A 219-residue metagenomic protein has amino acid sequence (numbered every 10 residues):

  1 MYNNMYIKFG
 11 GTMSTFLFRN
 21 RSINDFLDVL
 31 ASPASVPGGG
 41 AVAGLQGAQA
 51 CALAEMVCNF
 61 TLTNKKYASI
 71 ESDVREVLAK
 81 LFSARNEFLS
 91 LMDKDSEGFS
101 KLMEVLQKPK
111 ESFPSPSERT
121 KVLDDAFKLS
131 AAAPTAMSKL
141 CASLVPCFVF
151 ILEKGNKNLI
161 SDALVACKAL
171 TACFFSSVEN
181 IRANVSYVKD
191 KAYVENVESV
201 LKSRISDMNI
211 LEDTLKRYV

Functional and structural regions predicted by a protein language model:
M1-T12: Short, Lys/Arg-enriched N-terminal segments with co-localized hydrophobic residues within the first ~10-30 amino acids
F18-V36: Short, hydrophobic/aliphatic alpha-helical segments
S32-E55, N158-S177: Conserved phosphate/anionic-ligand binding catalytic regions in large, soluble enzymes, centered on
L53-D73: Phosphate-handling active-site elements
K66-E104: A structural-propensity feature for long, helix-poor, extended segments
L81-F88, M92, P134, C141 (+2 more regions): Amphipathic alpha-helical coiled-coil segments
D95, F99-A172: Amphipathic alpha-helical interface segments
L144, I151, L159-Y218: Preference for long, well-ordered alpha-helical segments
